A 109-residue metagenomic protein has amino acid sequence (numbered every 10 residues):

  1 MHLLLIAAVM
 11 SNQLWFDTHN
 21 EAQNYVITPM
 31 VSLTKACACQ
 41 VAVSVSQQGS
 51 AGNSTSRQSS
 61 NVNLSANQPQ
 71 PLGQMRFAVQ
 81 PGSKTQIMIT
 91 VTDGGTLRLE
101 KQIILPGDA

Functional and structural regions predicted by a protein language model:
A7-Y25: N-terminal edge beta-strand
V26-L33: Short edge beta-strand/loop segments characteristic of extracellular beta-sandwich folds
V31, V45-Q47, V91: Hydrophobic beta-strand positions in extracellular immunoglobulin-like domains
A36-A38, G82-Q86: Extracellular Ig-like/FN3 beta-sandwich strand-entry sites
C37-S50: Short acidic, flexible loop segments centered on an aromatic residue
A51-P81: Intrinsically disordered, low-complexity Pro/Gly/Ser/Thr-rich segments with frequent PxxP/GP/PP motifs and embedded
N63, I104-A109: Short beta-strand edge segments in extracellular beta-sheet folds
T92-K101: Short acidic/polar inter-strand loop motif in beta-rich domains
